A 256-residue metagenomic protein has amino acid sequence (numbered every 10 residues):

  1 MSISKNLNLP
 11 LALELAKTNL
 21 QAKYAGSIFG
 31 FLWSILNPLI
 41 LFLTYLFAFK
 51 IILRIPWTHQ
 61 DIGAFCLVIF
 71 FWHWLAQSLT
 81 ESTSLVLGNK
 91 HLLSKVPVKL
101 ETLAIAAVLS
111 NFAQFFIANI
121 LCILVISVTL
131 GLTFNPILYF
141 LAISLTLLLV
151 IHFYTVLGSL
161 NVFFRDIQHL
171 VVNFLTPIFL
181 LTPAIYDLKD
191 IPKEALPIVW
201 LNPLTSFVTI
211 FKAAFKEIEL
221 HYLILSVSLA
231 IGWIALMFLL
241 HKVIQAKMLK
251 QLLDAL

Functional and structural regions predicted by a protein language model:
M1-L256: Hydrophobic transmembrane alpha-helices and immediately adjacent juxtamembrane helices of multi-pass inner-membrane
